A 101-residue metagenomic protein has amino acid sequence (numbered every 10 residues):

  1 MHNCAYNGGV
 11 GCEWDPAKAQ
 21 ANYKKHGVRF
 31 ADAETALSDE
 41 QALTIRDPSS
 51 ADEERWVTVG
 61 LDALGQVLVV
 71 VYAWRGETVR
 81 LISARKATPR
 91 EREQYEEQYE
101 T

Functional and structural regions predicted by a protein language model:
M1-T101: Ribonuclease/tRNase effector modules and their secretory precursors
